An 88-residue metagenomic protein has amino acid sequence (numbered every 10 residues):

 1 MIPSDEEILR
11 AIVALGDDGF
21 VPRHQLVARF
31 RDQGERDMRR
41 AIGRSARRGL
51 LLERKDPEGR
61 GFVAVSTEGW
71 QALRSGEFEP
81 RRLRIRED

Functional and structural regions predicted by a protein language model:
M1-A11: Short alpha-helical segments that sit at the start of domains
I12-G16: Short helix-to-turn junction characteristic of helix-turn-helix DNA-binding domains, especially the helix
D18-R29: Short acidic, hydrophobic short linear motifs in intrinsically disordered regions
D32-R48, R60: Short amphipathic alpha-helical interaction segments
K55-F62: Short, Lys/Arg-rich nucleic-acid/phosphate-binding segment
T67-D88: Short, amphipathic alpha-helical interaction segments positioned at domain boundaries
